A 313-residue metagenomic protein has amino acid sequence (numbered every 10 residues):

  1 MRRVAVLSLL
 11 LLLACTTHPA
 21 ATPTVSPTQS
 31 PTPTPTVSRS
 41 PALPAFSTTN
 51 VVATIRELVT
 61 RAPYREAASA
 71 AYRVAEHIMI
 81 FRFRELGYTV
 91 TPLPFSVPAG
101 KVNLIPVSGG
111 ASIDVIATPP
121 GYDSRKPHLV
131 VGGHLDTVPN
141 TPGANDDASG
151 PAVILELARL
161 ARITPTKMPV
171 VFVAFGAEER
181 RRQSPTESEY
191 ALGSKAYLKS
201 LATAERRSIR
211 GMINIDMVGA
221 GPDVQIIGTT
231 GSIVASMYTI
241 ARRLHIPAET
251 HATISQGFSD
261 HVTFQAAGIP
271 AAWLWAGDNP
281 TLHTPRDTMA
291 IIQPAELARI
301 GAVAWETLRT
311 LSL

Functional and structural regions predicted by a protein language model:
L11-A14: C-terminal motif of bacterial Sec signal peptides marking the signal peptidase cleavage site
T16-H18: Bacterial signal peptide processing site
T22-S38: Extracellular mucin-like PTS domains
P35-E76, L86, D136, D216-A220 (+1 more regions): N-terminal capping segment at the start of a domain
N50-E57, A70, V74-E85, V90 (+8 more regions): Extracytoplasmic/secreted proteins, especially bacterial periplasmic and envelope-associated proteins
E57-P120: A non-catalytic alpha/beta surface segment that caps or lines the substrate-entry region of metallo-dependent hydrolase
A111, V138-I240, I246, Q256-G257: Acidic/histidine-rich catalytic neighborhood of metal-dependent amide-processing enzymes
G211, V218-L313: Active-site-adjacent substrate-binding region of metalloamidase/peptidase-like peptide-processing proteins
